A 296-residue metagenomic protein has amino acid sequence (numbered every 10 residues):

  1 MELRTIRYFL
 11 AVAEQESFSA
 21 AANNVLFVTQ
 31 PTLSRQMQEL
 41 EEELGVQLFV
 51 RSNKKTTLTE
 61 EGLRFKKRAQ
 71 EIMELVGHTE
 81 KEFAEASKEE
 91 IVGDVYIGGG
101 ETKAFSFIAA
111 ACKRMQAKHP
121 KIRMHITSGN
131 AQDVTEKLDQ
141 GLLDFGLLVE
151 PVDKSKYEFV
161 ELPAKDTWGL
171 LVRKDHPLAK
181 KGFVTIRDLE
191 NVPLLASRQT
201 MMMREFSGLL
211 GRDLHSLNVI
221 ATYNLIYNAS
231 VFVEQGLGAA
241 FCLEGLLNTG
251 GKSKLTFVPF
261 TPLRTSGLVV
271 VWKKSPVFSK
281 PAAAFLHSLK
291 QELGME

Functional and structural regions predicted by a protein language model:
L10-F27: Short helix-boundary/capping micro-motifs
Q30-P31, K88-H119, R123-S128, Q132-E136 (+1 more regions): N-terminal winged-helix
E41-E60, G77: A short LG(V/I)-centered, amphipathic sequence patch enriched for acidic residue(s) preceding the LG motif
F107, T256-E296: A late-sequence structural motif
A110-R114, A131-V172, G208, E234-L237 (+1 more regions): Short beta-strand-centered segments that line the small-molecule binding cleft or hinge of alpha/beta clamshell
S155-E161, K165-T167, Y227-S275: Beta-alpha-beta core module
Y157-W168, V172-L194: Flexible hinge/capping segments at coil-to-helix
A179, V192-D213, F278-H287, E296: Secondary-structure junction motif
